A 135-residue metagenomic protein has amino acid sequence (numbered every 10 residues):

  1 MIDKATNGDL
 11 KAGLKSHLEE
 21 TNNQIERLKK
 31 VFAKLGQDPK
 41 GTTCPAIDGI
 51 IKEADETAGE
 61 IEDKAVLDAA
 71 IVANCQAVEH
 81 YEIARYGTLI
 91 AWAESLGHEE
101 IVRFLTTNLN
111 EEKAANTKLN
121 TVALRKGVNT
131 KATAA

Functional and structural regions predicted by a protein language model:
M1-A135: Amphipathic alpha-helical hairpins
